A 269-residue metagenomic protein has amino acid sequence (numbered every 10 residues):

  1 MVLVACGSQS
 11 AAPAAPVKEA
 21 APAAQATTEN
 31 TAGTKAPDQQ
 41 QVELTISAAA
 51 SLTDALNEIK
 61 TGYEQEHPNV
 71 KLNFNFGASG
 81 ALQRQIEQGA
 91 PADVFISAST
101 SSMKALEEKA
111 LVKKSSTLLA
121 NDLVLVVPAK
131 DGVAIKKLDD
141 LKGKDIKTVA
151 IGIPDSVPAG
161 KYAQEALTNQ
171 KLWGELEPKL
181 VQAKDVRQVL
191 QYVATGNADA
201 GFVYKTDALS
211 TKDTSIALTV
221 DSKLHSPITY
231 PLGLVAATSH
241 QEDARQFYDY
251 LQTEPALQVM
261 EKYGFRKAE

Functional and structural regions predicted by a protein language model:
C6-T61, G80, R84, S99-T100 (+3 more regions): Exported/periplasmic ABC-transporter solute-binding proteins
T61-F74: Signal peptide-proximal N-terminal region of secreted/periplasmic/extracellular or secretory-lumen proteins
N69, P91-A92, I146, A198: Short, high-confidence coil segments that cap the C-terminus of an alpha-helix and link into the following beta-strand
D93-S97: Periplasmic-binding protein-like
V112-S116: Central helical "cap/lid" subdomain
D122: Active-site-adjacent helical/loop segments in soluble small-molecule enzymes
